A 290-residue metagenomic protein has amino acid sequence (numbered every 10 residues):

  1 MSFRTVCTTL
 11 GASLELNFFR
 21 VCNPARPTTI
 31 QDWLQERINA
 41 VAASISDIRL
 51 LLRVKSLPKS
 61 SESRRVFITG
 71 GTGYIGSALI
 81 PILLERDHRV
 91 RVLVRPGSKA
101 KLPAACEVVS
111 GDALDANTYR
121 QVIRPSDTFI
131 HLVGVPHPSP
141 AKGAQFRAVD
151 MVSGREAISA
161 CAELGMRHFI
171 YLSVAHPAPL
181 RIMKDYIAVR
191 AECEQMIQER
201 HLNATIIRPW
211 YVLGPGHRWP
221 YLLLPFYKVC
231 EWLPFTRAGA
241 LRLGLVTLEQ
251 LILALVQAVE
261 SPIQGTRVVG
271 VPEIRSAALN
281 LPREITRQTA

Functional and structural regions predicted by a protein language model:
S2, V6-R65, L281-A290: Non-catalytic terminal and boundary segments that flank Rossmann-like NAD(P)-dependent oxidoreductase
P58-R86: N-terminal Rossmann NAD(P)H-binding glycine-rich loop of SDR-like oxidoreductase domains
T69, L93, L132-V133, F169-A175 (+1 more regions): SDR active-site strand-loop-helix element
S98-E156, A160-E163, A178: NAD(P)H-binding glycine-rich loop region in Rossmannoid oxidoreductase-like domains and their noncatalytic homologs
V149, S153-G154, V189, W219-Y221 (+1 more regions): Substrate-positioning beta->alpha
S173, Q195-R218: Conserved beta-loop-beta element that borders a ligand/cofactor-binding pocket
P215-A238: NAD(P)-dependent short-chain dehydrogenase/reductase
L243, T247-E249, L253-I285: Core catalytic loop region at the nicotinamide-binding pocket of NAD(P)H-dependent oxidoreductases
